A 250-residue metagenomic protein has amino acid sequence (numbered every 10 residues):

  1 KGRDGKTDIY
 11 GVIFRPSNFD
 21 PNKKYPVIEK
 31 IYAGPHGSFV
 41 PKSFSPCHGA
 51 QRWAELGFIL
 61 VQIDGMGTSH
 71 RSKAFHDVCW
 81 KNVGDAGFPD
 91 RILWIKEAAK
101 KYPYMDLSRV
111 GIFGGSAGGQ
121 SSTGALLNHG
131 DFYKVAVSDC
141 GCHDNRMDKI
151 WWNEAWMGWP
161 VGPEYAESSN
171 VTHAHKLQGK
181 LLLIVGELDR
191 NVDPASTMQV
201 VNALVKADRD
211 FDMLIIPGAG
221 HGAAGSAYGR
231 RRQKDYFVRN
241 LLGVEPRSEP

Functional and structural regions predicted by a protein language model:
K1-P250: Serine-hydrolase catalytic core recognition
